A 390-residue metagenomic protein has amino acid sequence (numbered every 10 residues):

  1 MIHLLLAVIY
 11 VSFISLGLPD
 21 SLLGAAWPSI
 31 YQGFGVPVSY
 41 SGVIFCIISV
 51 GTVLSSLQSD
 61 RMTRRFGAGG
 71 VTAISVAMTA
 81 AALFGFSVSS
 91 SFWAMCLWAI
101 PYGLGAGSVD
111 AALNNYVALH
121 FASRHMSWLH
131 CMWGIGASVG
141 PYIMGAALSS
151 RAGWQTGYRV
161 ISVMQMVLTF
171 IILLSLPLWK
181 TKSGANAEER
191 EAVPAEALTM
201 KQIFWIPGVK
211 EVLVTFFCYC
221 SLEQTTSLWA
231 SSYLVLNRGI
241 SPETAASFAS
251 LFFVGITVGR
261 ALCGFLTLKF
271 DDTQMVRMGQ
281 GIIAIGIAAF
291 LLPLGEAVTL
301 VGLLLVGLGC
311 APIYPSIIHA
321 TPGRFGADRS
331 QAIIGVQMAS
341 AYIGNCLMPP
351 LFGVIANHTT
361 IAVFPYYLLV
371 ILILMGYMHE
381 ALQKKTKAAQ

Functional and structural regions predicted by a protein language model:
L23-G24, P207-S250, V254-T257: Extracytoplasmic gate region of multi-pass secondary transporters
I30-Y31, M62-T63, I143-A152, L234-V235 (+2 more regions): Interfacial helix-cap and linker-helix signal at transmembrane-aqueous boundaries of multi-pass secondary transporters
G35, G67, V88-W93, G239 (+2 more regions): Helix-breaking motifs and short loop linkers at transmembrane-helix boundaries and internal kinks in secondary membrane
L54-W93: Conserved MFS/SLC helix-loop-helix module at the cytosolic interface between two early adjacent transmembrane helices
S55-G67, G259-D271, A356: Helix-to-loop junctions at the C-terminal end of transmembrane segments in multipass secondary transporters
A94, W128-T181: Helix-loop-helix hairpin linking two adjacent transmembrane segments in secondary transporters
W98-M132: Cytoplasmic helix-loop-helix junction between adjacent transmembrane helices in 12-TM secondary transporters
R324-I361: A late C-terminal transmembrane helix in Major Facilitator Superfamily
